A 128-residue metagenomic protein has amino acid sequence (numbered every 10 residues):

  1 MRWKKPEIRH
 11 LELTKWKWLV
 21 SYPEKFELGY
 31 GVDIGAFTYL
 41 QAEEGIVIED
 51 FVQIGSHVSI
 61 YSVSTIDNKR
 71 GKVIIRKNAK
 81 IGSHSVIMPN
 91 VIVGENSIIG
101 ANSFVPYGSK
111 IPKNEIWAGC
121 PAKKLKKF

Functional and structural regions predicted by a protein language model:
M1-N78, S83-N90, E95, K113 (+1 more regions): Domain-scale signature associated with acetyltransferase and cell-envelope carbohydrate enzymes
S109-I111: C-terminal substrate-recognition "lid" of short-chain dehydrogenase/reductases
